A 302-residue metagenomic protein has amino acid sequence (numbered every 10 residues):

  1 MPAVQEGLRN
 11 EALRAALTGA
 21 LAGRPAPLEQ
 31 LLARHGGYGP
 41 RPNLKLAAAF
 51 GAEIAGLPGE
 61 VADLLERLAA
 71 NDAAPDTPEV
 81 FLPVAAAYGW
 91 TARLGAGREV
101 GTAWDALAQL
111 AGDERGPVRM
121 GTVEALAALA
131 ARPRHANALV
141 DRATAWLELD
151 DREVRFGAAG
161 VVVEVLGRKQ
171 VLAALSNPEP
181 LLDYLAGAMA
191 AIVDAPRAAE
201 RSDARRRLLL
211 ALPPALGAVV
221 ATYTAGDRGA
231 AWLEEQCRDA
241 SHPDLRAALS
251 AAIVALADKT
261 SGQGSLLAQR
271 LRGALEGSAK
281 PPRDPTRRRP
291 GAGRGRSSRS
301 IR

Functional and structural regions predicted by a protein language model:
M1-A96, A247-R302: N-terminal alpha-helical scaffold/docking segments in eukaryotic complex subunits
T18, L32, A47-G51, L107-A108 (+5 more regions): Amphipathic alpha-helical repeat scaffolds
G23, A33-R41, A70-V80, Q109-P117 (+4 more regions): Short coil turns that connect the paired helices of HEAT/ARM alpha-solenoid repeats
G23-L32, A55-D72, G97-Q109, R132-A145 (+2 more regions): Amphipathic alpha-helical scaffolding segments comprising HEAT/armadillo-like alpha-solenoid repeats
A85-R132: Hydrophobic alpha-helical segments and helix pairs
V171, D183-G277: Extended alpha-helical scaffolding segments
